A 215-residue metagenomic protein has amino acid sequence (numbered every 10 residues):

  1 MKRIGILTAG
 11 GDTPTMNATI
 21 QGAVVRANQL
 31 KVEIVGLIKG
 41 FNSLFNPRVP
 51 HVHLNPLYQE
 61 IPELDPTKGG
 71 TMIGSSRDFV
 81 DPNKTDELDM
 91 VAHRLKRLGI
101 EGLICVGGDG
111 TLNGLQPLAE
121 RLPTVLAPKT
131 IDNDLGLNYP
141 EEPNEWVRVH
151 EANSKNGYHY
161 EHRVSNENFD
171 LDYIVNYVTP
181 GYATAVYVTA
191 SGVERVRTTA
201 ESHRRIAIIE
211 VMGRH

Functional and structural regions predicted by a protein language model:
M1-I4, L30-E33, T67-G70, L98-G102 (+4 more regions): Short coil/turn connectors at secondary-structure junctions
M1-V49: N-terminal phosphate-binding or glycine-rich loops at protein starts, especially the Walker A/P-loop of NTPases
L7-T8, L37-I38, G74, C105-G107 (+2 more regions): Short beta-strand segments
D12, H203-H215: Glycine-rich phosphate/diphosphate-binding loops and the adjacent beta-loop-alpha structural elements that coordinate
A18-A23, G108-T124: Short Gly/Thr/Asp-enriched flexible loops that form oxyanion-binding sites at enzyme active sites
V35-I38, L118-E141, R148-Y160: Short, acidic/small-residue loops that bind anionic groups at enzyme active sites
P47-L103, I131, P143-E151, N156-T198: Glycine-rich oxoanion-binding loops at beta->alpha junctions
P82, T111-L115, D132-G136, H215: Short, well-ordered, mixed-charge alpha-helical segments that flank or form enzyme active sites
